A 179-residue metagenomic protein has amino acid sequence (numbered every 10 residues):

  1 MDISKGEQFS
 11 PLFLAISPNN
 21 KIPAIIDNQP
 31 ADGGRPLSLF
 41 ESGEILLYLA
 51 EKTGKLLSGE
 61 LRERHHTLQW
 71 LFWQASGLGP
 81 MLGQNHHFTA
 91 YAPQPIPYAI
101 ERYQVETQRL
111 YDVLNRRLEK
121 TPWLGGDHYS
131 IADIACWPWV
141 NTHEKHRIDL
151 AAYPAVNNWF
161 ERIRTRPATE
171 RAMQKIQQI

Functional and structural regions predicted by a protein language model:
M1-E101, V105-Q108, N115: GST-like domain detector, emphasizing the conserved glutathione-binding G-site in the N-terminal thioredoxin-like
I3-K5, Y129, N158, Q178: Positions that flank functional sites
Q74-P167, A172: GST-like fold's C-terminal all-alpha helical module
A172-I179: Terminal-tail/helix-coil boundary detector
